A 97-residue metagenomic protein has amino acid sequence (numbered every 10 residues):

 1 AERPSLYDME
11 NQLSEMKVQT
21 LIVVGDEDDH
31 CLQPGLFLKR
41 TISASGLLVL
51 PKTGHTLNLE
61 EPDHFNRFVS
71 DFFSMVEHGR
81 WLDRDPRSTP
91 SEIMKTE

Functional and structural regions predicted by a protein language model:
A1-Q12, V18: Active-site nucleophile elbow and catalytic-triad environment of alpha/beta-hydrolase enzymes
D8-M9, P34, V49: Hydrophobic alpha-helical segments typical of transmembrane helices and their membrane-interface/capping positions
E10, L36-F37, D63: Active-site phosphate/pyrophosphate- and oxyanion-stabilizing loops and adjacent acidic/basic residues in soluble
E15-M16, I22-V24: Short beta-strand/loop motif that positions the catalytic acidic residue of the alpha/beta-hydrolase fold
D29-G35: Conserved alpha/beta-hydrolase "acid-adjacent" motif
S45-E97: Catalytic active-site module of serine/aspartate enzymes centered on a nucleophile-bearing elbow/loop
